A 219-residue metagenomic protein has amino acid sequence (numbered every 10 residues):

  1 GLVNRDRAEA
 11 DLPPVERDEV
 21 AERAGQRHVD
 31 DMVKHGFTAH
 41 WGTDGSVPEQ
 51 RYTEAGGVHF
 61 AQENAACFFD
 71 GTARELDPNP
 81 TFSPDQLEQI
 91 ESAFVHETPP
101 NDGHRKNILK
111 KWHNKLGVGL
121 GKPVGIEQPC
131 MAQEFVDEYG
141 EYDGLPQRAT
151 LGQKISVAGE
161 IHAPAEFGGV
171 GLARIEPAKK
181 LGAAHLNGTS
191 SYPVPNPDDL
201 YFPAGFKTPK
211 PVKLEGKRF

Functional and structural regions predicted by a protein language model:
G1, V33, S92-F94, F167: Generic hydrophobic, helix-prone segments enriched in Leu/Val/Ile
G1-A55, H104-K106, K110-I126: Short, well-ordered surface patches within globular domains
R27-D30, R74-F82, P123, M131 (+2 more regions): Surface-exposed beta-strand edges and their flanking turn/coil or helix-capping segments
T38, C67-D70, S83, A165-G168 (+1 more regions): Compositionally biased, low-structure terminal segments
P48-D137, L172-R174, T208-R218: A well-ordered secondary-structure block
Y139-E141: N-terminal edge beta-strand
D143-F219: Beta-strand-enriched, solvent-exposed domains that form extended recognition/catalytic surfaces
